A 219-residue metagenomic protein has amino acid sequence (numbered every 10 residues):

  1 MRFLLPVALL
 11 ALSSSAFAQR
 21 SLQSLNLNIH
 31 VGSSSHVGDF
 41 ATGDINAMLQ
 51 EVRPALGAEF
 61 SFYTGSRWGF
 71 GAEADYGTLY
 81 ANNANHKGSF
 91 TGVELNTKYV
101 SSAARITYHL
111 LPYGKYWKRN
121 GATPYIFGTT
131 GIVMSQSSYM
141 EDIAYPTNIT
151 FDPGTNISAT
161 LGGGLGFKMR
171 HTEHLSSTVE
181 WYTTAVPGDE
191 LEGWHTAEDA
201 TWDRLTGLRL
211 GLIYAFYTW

Functional and structural regions predicted by a protein language model:
M1-Q23, F216: Bacterial Sec-dependent N-terminal signal peptides
A18-S61, S137, I213-W219: Short glycine/proline- and aromatic-enriched beta-strand/turn motifs that initiate or cap beta-hairpins
L25-L27, P54-A58, V100-A104, P124 (+2 more regions): Hydrophobic, lipid-facing positions within transmembrane beta-strands of outer-membrane proteins
N26-G32, E73-D75, F127-G131, E180-Y182: Transmembrane beta-strands of outer-membrane beta-barrel proteins
V37-Q50, T78-S102, V133-S158, P187-D203: Extracellular/periplasm-exposed beta-strand and loop segments of Gram-negative cell-envelope proteins, dominated by
F62, S66-D142, T206-W219: Gram-negative (and chloroplast) outer-membrane scaffold detector with strong preference for beta-barrel transmembrane
L79-N83, G166-W219: Predominantly the C-terminal beta-signal and adjacent terminal strand-loop region of outer-membrane beta-barrel
R119-S177: A charged, solvent-exposed segment within the mature domains of Sec-exported extracytoplasmic proteins
